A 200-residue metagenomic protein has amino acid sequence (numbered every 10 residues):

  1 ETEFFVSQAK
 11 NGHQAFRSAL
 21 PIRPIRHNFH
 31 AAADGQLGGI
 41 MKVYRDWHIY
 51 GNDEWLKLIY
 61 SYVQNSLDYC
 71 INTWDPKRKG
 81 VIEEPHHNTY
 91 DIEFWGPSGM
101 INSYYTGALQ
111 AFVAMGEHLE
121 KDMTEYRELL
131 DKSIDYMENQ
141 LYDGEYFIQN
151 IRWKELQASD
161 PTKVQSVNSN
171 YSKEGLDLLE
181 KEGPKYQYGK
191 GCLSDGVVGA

Functional and structural regions predicted by a protein language model:
E1-R78, P97-G116, R127: Aromatic-rich carbohydrate-recognition surfaces in CAZymes
D75-M100, Y104-A200: Catalytic cores of carbohydrate-active enzymes
